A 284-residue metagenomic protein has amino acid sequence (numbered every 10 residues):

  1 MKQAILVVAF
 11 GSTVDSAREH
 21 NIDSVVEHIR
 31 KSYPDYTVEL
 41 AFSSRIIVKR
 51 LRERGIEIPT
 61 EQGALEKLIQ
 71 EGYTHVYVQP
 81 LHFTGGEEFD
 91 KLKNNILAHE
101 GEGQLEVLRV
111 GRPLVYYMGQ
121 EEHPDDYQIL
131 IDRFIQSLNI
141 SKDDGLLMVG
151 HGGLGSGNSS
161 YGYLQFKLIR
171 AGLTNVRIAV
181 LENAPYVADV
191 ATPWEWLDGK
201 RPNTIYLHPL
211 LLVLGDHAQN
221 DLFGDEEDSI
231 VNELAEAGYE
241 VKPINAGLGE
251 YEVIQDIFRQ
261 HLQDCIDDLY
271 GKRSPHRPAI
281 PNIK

Functional and structural regions predicted by a protein language model:
M1-H208, L212-K284: Extended amphipathic ligand-handling, pore-lining, and cofactor/metal-binding catalytic surfaces
